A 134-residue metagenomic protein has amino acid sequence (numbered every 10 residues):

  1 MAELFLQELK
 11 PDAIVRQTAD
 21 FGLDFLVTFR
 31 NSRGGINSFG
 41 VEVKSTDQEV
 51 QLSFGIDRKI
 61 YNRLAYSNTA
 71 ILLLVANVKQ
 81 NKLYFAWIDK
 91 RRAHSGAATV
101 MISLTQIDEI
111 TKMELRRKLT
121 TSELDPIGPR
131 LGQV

Functional and structural regions predicted by a protein language model:
M1-F21, V27-V134: Mixed-charge (Asp/Glu-Lys/Arg
